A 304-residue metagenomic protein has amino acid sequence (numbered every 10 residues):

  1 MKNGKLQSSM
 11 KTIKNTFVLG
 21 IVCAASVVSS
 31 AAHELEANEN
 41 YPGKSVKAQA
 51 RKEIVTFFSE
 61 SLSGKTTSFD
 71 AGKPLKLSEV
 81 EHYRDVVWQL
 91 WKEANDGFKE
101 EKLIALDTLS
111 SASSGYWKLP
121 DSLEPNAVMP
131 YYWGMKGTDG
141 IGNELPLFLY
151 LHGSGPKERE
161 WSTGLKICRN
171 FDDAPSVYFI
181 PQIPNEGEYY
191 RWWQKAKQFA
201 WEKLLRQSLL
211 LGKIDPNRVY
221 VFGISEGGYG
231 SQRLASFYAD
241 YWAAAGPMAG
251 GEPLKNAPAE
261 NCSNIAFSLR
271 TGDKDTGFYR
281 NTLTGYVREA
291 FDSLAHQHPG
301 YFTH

Functional and structural regions predicted by a protein language model:
G4-V18: Bacterial N-terminal signal peptides that target proteins for export
V18-S26: Bacterial N-terminal signal peptides
H33-L145: A domain-start/cap signature at the N-terminus of enzymes
G137-N143, Y189-E226, S236-Y241: Gly/Ser-rich "nucleophile elbow"/oxyanion-hole loop immediately N-terminal to the catalytic nucleophile in hydrolases
N143-L147, A174-Y178, D215-V219, Y238-A244 (+2 more regions): Loop/turn elements at helix/coil->beta-strand transitions in domains of secreted/extracellular proteins
L145-L209: Active-site machinery of serine-nucleophile hydrolases
N217-S263: Primarily recognizes the serine-hydrolase "nucleophile elbow" in alpha/beta-hydrolase and SGNH/GDSL folds
A244, A249-H304: The feature captures the conserved acid-bearing segment of alpha/beta-hydrolase catalytic domains
